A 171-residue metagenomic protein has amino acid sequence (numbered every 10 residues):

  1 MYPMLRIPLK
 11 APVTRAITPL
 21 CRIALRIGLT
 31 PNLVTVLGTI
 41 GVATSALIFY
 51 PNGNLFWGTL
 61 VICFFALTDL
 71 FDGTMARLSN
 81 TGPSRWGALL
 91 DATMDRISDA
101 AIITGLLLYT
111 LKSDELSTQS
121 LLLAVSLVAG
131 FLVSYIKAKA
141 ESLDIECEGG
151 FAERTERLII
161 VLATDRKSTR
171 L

Functional and structural regions predicted by a protein language model:
M1-L60, A66, A101-R170: Hydrophobic alpha-helical transmembrane segments
T14, D72, A76-D95, C147-A152: Juxtamembrane helix-capping/reentrant segments at transmembrane boundaries
L55-G73, L78-G82, W86-G87, V125: Hydrophobic, small-residue-rich transmembrane alpha-helices and their short perimembrane loops in multi-pass membrane
D69, D91, G130: Conserved G/P- and acidic residue-centered "switch" motifs that form tight phosphate/ATP-binding loops in soluble
S98: A glycine-rich phosphate/pyrophosphate-binding beta-strand-loop-alpha-helix module
